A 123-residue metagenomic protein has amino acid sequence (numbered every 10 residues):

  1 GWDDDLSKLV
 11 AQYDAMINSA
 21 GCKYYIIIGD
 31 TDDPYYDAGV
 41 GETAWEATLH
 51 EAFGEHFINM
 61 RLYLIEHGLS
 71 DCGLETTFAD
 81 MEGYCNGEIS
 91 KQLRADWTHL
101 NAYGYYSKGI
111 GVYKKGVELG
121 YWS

Functional and structural regions predicted by a protein language model:
G1-S123: Alpha-helical cap/lid subdomain in secreted, periplasmic, or secretory-pathway luminal O-acyl-processing enzymes
